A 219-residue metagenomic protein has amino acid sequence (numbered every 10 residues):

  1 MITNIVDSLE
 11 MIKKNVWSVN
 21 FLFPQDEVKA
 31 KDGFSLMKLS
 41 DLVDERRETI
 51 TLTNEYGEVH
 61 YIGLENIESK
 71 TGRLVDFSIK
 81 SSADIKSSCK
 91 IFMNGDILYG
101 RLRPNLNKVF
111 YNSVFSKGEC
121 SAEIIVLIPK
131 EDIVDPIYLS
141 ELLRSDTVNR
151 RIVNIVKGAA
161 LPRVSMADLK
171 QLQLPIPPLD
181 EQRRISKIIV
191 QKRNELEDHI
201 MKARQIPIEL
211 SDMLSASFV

Functional and structural regions predicted by a protein language model:
M1-L52, L179-V219: Non-catalytic DNA-recognition/assembly elements of restriction-modification systems
K13-V28, N54-G57, E68-G72, D76-F77 (+1 more regions): Charge-rich, low-complexity N-terminal segments
L36-T51, E65-N94: Sequence-specific dsDNA recognition surfaces
L52-H60, F77, K90-F92, F110-A122: Short, surface-exposed loop/turn microsegments at beta-strand edges and helix-strand junctions
S88, L98-R144: A short beta-sheet element
G118-I125, K157-D180: A short glycine-rich beta-alpha junction/loop motif
I137-A159: Short, positively charged
